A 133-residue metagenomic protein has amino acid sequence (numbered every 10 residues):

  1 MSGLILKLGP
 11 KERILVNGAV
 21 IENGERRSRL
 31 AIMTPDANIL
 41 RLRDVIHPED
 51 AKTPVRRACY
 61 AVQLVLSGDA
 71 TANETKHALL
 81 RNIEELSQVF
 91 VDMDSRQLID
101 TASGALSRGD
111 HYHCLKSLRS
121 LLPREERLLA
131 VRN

Functional and structural regions predicted by a protein language model:
M1-R27: Short, charged/polar N-terminal "headpieces" of proteins
K11, A19, P35-A37, S67: Generic structural motif
A19, E25, N73-R81, L129-N133: Short flexible/disordered coil segments
N23-K52: Short, surface-exposed, low-complexity cationic segments
D44-R56, Q63, S67-D69: Catalytic, metal-anchored helix/loop core of enzyme active sites in primary metabolism
A51-P54, A58, T75, L98 (+2 more regions): Helical mechanochemical/support elements of P-loop NTPase systems and associated helical scaffolds
V62-D94: Mid-chain, well-packed structural core segment of small domains
I83-N133: C-terminal charged interaction modules
